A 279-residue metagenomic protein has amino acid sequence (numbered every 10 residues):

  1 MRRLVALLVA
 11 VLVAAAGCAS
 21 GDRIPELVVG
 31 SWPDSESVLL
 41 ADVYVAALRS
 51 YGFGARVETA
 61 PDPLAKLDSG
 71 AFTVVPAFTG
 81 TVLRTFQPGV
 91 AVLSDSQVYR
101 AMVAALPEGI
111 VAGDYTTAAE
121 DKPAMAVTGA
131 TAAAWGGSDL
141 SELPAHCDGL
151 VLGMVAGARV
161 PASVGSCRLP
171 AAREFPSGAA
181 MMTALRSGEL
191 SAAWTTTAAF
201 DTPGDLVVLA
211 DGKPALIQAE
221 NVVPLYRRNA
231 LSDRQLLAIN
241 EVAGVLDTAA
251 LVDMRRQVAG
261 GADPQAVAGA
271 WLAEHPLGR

Functional and structural regions predicted by a protein language model:
A14-G17: C-terminal motif of bacterial Sec signal peptides marking the signal peptidase cleavage site
A19-D22: Bacterial signal peptide processing site
I24-S37, F53-T59, G149-M154: Short, well-ordered beta-strand elements
S35, F53-A65, A172-T183: Short helix-initiation/N-cap motifs at beta->coil->alpha
T73-P76, G153-P214: Ligand-binding pocket segment of bilobal, Venus flytrap-like solute-binding proteins
F86-D114, E189-L190, D201-P214, A219-E220: Ligand-binding "clamshell"
D95-M154, G244-T248: A conserved helix-loop-strand patch within extracytoplasmic ligand-binding domains of the periplasmic binding
E120-A133, A219-D233: A bilobed periplasmic-binding-protein/Venus flytrap-type ligand-binding module shared by bacterial periplasmic
